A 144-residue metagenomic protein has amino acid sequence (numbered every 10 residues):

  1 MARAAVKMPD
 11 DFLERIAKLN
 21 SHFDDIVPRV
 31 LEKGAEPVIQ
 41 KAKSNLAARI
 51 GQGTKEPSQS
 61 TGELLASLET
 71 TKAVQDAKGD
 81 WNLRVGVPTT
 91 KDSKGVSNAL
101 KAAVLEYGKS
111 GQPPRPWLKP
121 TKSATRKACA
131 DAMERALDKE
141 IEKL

Functional and structural regions predicted by a protein language model:
M1-R84, T89-K94, N98-L144: Short, Lys/Arg-rich flexible segments
